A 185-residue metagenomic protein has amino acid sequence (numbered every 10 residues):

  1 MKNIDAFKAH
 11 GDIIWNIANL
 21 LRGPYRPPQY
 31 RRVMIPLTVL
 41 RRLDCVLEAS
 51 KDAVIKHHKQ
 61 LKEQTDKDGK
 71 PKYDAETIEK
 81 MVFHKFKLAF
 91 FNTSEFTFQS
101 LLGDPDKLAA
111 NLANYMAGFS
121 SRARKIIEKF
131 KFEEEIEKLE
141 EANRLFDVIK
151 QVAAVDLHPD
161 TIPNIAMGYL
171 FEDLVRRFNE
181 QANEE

Functional and structural regions predicted by a protein language model:
M1-E185: Non-catalytic, mostly N-terminal accessory regions of nucleic-acid modification and defense proteins
